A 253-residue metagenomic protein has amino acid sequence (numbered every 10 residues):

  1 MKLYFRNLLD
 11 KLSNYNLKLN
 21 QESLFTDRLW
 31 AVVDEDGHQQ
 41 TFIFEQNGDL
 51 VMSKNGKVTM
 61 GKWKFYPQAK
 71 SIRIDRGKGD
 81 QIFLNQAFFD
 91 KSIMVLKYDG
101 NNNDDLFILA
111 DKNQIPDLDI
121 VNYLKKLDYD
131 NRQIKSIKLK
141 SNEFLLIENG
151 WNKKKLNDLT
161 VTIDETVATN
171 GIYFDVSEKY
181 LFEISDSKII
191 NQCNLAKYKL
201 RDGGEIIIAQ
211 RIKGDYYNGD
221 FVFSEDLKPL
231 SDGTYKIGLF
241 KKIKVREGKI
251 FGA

Functional and structural regions predicted by a protein language model:
M1-M60, P67, S71-I147, F174-Y180 (+3 more regions): Lipid interaction determinants
Q133-A253: C-terminal and inter-domain tail/linker signature
